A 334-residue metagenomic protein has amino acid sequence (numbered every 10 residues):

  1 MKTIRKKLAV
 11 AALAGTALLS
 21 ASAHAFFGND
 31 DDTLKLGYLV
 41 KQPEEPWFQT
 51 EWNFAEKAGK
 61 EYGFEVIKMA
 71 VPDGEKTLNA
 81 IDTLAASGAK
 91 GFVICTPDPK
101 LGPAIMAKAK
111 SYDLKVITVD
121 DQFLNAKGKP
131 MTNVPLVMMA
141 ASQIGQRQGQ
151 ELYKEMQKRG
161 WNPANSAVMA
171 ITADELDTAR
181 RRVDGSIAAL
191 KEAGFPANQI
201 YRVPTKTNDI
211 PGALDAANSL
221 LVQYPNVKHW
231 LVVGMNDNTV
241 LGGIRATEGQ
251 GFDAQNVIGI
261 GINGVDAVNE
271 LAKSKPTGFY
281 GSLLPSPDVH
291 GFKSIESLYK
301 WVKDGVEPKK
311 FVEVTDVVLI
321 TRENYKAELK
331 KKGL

Functional and structural regions predicted by a protein language model:
D30, T77, P135-N165, A213-L214 (+2 more regions): Hydrophobic alpha-helical segments within soluble ligand-binding/sensing domains
D32, A170-A173, T178, L283-L334: Hinge/cleft segment of the Venus flytrap/periplasmic-binding protein
T33-F54, A58, Y62, I67-N79 (+6 more regions): Extracytoplasmic "Venus flytrap"
G37-Y38, A89-P97, K115-V119, M169-A170 (+3 more regions): Periplasmic-binding protein-like
W47-Y62, I144-E151, D177-A197, G212 (+3 more regions): Short, solvent-exposed amphipathic alpha-helices that sit in or adjacent to ligand/effector-binding or catalytic
V66-K90, V203-Y224, V240-G243, A267-V268: Structural motif
I105-Q143, V265-T277, I320-T321: Flexible loop/hinge segments that line or gate small-molecule binding clefts
I117-K127, V233-Y280: Venus flytrap/periplasmic-binding-protein-like
